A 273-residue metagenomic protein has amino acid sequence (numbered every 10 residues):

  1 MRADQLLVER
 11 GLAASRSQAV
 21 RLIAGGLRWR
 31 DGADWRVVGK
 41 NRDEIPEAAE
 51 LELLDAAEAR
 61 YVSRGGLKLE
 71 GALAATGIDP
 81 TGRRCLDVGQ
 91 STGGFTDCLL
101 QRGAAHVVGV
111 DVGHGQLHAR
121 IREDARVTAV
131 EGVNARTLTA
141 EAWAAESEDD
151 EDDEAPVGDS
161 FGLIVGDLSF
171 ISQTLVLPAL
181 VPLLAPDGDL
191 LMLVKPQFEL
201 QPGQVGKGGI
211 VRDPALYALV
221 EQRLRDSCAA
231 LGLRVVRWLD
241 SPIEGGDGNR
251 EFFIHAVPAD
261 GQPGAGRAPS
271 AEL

Functional and structural regions predicted by a protein language model:
M1-A3, S17-G71, A75-I78: S4-like RNA-binding module at protein N-termini
P80-S91, L99: Conserved class I S-adenosyl-L-methionine
S91-T96, G113: Residues at the N-terminus of the alpha-helix immediately C-terminal to the conserved SAM/SAH-binding loop
C98-H106: Conserved S-adenosyl-L-methionine
V108-L175: S-adenosyl-L-methionine
T174-L191: A short glycine-rich, Lys/Arg-flanked "PGG" loop and its adjoining helix->strand segment in the class I
P196-D213: Short, glycine-/aromatic-enriched active-site segment of Class I SAM-dependent methyltransferases
I243-L273: Core SAM-dependent methyltransferase catalytic element
